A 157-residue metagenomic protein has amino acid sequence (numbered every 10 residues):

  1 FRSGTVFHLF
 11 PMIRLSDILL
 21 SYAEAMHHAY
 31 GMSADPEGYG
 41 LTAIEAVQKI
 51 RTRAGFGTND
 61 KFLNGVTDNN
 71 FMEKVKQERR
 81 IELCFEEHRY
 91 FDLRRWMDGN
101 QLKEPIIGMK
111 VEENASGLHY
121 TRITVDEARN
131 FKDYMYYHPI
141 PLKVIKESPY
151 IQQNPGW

Functional and structural regions predicted by a protein language model:
F1-W157: Acidic/polar-rich alpha-helix caps and helix-coil junctions
